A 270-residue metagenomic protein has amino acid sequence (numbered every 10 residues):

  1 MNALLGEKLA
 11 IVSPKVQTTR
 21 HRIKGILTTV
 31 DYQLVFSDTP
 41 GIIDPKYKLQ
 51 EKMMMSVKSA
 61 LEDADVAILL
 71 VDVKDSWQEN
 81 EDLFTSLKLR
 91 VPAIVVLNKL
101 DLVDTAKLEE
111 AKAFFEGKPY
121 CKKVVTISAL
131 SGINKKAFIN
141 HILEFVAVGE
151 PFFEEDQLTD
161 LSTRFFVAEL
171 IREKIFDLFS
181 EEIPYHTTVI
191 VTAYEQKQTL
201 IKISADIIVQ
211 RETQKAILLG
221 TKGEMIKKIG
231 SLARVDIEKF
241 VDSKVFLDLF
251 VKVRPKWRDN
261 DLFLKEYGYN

Functional and structural regions predicted by a protein language model:
M1-P14: A conserved segment at the C-terminal end of the G1
N2, T19-R20, I26: Conserved P-loop/Walker A NTP-binding site and adjacent catalytic elements of P-loop NTPases
A10-V12, E79, E150-E154, D177-V189: Active-site phosphate-binding and catalytic loops of NTP-dependent enzymes
P14, T18, K48-E62, V103-A106 (+10 more regions): Charged, alpha-helix-enriched surfaces in structured cytosolic catalytic cores of large nucleotide-utilizing machines
V16-T18, P40-I43, V73-W77, L100-V103 (+5 more regions): Conserved nucleotide-binding/hydrolysis micro-motifs of P-loop NTPases
L27-S37, E51-V125, L178, E195-L200: Conserved C-terminal guanine-recognition region of P-loop GTPase G domains, centered on the G4
V91-I94, L100-F165: Canonical P-loop GTPase G-domain recognition
T163-N270: P-loop NTP-binding site
